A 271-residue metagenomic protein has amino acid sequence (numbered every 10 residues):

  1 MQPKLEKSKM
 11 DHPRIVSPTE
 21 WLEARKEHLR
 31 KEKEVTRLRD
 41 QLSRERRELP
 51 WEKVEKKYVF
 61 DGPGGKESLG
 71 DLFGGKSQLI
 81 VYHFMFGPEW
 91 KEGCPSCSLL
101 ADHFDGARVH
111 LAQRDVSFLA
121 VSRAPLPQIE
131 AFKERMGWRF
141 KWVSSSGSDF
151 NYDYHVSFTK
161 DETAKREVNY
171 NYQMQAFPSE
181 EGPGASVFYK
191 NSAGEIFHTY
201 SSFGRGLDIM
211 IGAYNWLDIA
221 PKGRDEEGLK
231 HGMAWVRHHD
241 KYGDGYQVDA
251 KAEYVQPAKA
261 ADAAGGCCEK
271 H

Functional and structural regions predicted by a protein language model:
M1-L79, F84-R114, A131-G137, K141 (+1 more regions): Non-globular targeting/processing and membrane-anchoring segments
A112-I129: Catalytic nucleophile loop
S122, S144-S146: Residues at the C-termini of beta-strands that transition into short coil/loop
